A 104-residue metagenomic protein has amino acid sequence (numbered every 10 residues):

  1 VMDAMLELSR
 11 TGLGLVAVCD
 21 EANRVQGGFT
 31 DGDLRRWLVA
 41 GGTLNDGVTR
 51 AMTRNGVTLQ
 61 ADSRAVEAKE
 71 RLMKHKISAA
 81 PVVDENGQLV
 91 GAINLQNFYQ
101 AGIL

Functional and structural regions predicted by a protein language model:
V1-G12, D20, L38, T58-I77 (+2 more regions): The conserved cystathionine-beta-synthase
V16, G27-G32, V90-F98: Short hydrophobic beta-strand motif reused across regulatory alpha/beta modules
R24, N86-Q88: Residue-level signal for well-ordered, solvent-exposed loop/turn and beta-edge residues enriched in charged/polar side
N45-G56: Bateman (tandem CBS) regulatory domains
A51, L59, I93: Hydrophobic residues at beta-strand termini and immediately following loops that shape nucleotide-binding pockets
